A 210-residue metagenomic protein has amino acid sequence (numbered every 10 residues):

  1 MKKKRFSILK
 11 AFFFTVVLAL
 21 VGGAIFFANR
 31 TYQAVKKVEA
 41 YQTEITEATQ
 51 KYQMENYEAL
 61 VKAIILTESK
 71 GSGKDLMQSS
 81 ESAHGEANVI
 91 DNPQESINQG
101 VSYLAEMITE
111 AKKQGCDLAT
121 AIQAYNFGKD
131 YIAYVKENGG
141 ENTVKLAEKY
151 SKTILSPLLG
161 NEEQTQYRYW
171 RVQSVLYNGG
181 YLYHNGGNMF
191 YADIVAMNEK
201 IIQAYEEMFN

Functional and structural regions predicted by a protein language model:
K2-V38, E44, K51-Y52, A87-N98 (+1 more regions): Non-catalytic cell-wall polysaccharide-engagement segments
S7-L9, N56-Y57, D75: Poly-acidic low-complexity segments
T49-Q50, E58: Short, surface-exposed loop and linker segments with low hydrophobicity and enrichment for Pro/Ser/Thr
E55-G71, S79, I97-V101, A121-F127 (+1 more regions): Short, functionally critical alpha-helical segments immediately adjacent to catalytic or ligand/cofactor-binding
G73-D75, A204-Y205: Short, solvent-exposed loop/turn elements at domain surfaces
K74-M77, V135-K136: Short, solvent-exposed loop/turn and secondary-structure capping segments
M77-G85: Short linear capping/connector segments at secondary-structure termini
